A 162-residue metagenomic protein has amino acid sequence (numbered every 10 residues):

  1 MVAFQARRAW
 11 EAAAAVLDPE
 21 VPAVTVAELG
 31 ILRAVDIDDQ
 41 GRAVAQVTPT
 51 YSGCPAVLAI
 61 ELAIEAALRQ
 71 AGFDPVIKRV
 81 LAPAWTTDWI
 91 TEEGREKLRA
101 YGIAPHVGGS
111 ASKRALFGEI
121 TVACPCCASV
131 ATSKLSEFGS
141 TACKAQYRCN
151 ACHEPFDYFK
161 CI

Functional and structural regions predicted by a protein language model:
M1-I162: Domain-level signature for proteins that mediate thiol-based redox and metal-cofactor handling
